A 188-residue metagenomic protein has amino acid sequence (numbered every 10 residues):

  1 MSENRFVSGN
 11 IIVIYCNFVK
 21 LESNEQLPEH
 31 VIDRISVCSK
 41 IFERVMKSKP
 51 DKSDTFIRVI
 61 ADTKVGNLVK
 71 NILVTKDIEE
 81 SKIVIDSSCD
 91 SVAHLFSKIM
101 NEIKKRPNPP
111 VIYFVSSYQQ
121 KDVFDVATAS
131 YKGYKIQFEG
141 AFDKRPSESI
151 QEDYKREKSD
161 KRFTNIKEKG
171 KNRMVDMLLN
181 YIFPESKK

Functional and structural regions predicted by a protein language model:
S2-F163: A structural signal for short, hydrophobic/glycine-enriched beta-strand patches
I150-K188: Glycine-rich flexible loop motifs, especially short His-Gly-Gly/GGXG/HXGH segments used as catalytic or interaction
